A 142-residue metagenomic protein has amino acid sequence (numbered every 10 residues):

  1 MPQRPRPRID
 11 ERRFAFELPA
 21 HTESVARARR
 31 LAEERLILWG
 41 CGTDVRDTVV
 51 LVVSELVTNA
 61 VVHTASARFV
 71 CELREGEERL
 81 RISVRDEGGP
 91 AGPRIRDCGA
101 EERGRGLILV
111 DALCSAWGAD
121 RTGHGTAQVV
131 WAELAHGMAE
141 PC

Functional and structural regions predicted by a protein language model:
M1-A15, V61-C142: Conserved beta-strand-loop-beta-strand hairpin that lines the nucleotide-binding pocket of ATP/GTP-utilizing enzymes
A15-R27: STAS-typified acidic loop motif
T22-V25, G42, R46, L107: Short, structured helix-loop boundary elements
R29-S54: Conserved short strand/loop->alpha-helix "switch" segment adjacent to the catalytic nucleotide/phosphoryl-transfer site
